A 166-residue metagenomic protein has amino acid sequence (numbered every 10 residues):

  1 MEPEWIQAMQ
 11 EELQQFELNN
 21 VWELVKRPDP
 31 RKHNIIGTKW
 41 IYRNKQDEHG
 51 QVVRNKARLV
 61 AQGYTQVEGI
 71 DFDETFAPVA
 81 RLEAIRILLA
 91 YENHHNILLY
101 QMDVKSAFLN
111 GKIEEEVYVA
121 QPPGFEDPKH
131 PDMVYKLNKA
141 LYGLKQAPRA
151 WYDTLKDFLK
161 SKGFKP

Functional and structural regions predicted by a protein language model:
M1-P166: Long, low-complexity, charge-biased intrinsically disordered regions
